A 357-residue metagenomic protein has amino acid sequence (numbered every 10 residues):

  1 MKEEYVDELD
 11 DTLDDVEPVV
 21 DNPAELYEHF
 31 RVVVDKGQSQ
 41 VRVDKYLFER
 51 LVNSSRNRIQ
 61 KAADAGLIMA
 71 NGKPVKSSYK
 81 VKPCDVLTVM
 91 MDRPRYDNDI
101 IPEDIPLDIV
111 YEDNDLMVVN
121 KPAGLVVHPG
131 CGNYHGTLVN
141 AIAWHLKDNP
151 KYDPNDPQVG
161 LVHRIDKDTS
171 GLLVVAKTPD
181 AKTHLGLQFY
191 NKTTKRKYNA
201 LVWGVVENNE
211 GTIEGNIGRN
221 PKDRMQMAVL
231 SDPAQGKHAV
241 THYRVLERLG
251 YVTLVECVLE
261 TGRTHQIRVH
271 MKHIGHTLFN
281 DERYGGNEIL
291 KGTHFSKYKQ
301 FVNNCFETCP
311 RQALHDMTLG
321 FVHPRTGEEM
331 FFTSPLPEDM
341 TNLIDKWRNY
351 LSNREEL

Functional and structural regions predicted by a protein language model:
M1-P221, L336-R348, E355-E356: RNA pseudouridine synthases
Q38, P150-Y152, P233-A234, T293-C305: Short, glycine- and charge-enriched coil/turn segments that flank and shape catalytic ligand pockets
N57, V229, E282-R283: A short, aromatic/hydrophobic, helix- or strand-capping loop or linear motif that either lines the entrance/gate
V89-D92, D223-Q226, H238, Y298-N304: Short Pro/Gly-enriched beta-strand edge/turn motifs at strand-loop
V119, V269, N280: Active-site flanking residues adjacent to catalytic metal/cofactor-binding acidic residues
N155-L187, T194-K195, N199, G218-H276 (+1 more regions): The conserved catalytic core of RNA pseudouridine synthases
L278-F321: RNA substrate-recognition surfaces in RNA-acting enzymes
